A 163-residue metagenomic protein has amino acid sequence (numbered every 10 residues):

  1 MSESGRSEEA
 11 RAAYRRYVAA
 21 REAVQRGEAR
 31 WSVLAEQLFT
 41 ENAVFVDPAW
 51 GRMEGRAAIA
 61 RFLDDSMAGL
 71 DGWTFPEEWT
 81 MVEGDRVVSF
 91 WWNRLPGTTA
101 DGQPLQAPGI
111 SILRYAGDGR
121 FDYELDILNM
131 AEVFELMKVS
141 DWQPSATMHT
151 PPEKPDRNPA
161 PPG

Functional and structural regions predicted by a protein language model:
M1-L38, P144-G163: Short, low-complexity N-terminal intrinsically disordered segments enriched in polar/charged residues
S2-G5, D64-G163: A beta-strand edge to alpha-helix "cap/lid" segment located at domain peripheries
S7, W31-G84: A solvent-exposed, acidic/Ser-Thr-rich amphipathic alpha-helical stretch
Y14-R21, F39, I59, L63-S66 (+2 more regions): Hydrophobic alpha-helical core bundles mediating ligand binding, dimerization, or RNAP-core interactions
Q25, A49, Y123: Short, flexible active-site loop motifs that bind/organize anionic cofactors or intermediates
